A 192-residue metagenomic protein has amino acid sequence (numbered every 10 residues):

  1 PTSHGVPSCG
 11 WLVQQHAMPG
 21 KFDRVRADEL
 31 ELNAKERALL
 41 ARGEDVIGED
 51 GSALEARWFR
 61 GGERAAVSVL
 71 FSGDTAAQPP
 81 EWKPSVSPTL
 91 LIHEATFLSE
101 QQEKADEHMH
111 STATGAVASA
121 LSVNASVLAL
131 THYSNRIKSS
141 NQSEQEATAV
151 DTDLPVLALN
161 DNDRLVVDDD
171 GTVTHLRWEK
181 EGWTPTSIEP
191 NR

Functional and structural regions predicted by a protein language model:
P1-F71, T75-P84, L90-I92: Active-site-proximal loop/helix segment associated with metal-binding centers of metalloenzymes
A77-R192: Binuclear metal-ion centers of metallo-dependent hydrolases, dominated by the metallo-beta-lactamase
